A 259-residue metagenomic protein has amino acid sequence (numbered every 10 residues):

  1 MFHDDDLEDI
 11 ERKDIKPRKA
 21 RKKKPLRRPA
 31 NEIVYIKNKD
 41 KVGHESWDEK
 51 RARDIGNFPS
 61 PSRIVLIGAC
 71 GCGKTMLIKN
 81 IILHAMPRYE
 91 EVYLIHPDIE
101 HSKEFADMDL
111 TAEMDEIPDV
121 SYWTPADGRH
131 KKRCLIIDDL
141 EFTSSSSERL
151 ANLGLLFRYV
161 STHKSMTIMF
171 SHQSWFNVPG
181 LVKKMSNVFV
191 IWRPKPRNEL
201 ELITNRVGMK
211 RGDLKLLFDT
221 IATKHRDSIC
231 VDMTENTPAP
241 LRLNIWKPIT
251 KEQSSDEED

Functional and structural regions predicted by a protein language model:
M1, E8, S254-E258: Intrinsically disordered, low-complexity serine/threonine-rich segments that act as phosphorylation-prone tracts
F2-D14, E104, F176-N236: Conserved ATP-driven motor cores of ASCE-family P-loop NTPases powering translocation/secretion/packaging/pilus
H3-I55: N-terminal pre-Walker A segment at the start of P-loop NTPase domains
P29, K39-D40, V65-I67, E91: Signal-peptide-cleavage-adjacent N-terminal segments of secreted and extracellular proteins
F58-I64: Pre-Walker A (Motif I) flank of P-loop NTPase domains
I64-H84, P97-H101, E113-G212: Conserved P-loop NTPase motor cores
P87-M108: AAA+/P-loop NTPase substrate/partner-engagement loops
T223-D259: Conserved P-loop NTPase
